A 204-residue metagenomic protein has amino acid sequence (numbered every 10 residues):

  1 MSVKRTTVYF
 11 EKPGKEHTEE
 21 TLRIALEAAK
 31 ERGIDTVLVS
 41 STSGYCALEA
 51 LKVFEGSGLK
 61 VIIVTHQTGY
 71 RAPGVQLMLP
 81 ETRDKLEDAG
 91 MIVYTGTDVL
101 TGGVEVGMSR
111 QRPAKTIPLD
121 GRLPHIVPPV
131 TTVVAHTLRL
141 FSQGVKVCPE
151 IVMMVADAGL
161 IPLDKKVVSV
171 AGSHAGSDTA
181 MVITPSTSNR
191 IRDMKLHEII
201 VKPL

Functional and structural regions predicted by a protein language model:
M1-E27, E31: Glycine-rich phosphate-binding "P-loop"
V3-T7, L59-P128: Long, charge-dense
F10, G14, T36-S40, L140 (+2 more regions): Glycine- and other small-residue-rich loops at beta-strand/loop junctions that grip anionic moieties
T18, L38-S41, I63, V93-T97 (+3 more regions): General beta-strand structural signal in soluble alpha/beta enzymes
R23, E27-L79: N-terminal active-site beta-alpha-beta segment that forms phosphate/nucleotide-binding and substrate-recognition loops
S43-E49, V145-M154, L163, S177-T179: Short glycine/serine/threonine-rich phosphate/pyrophosphate-binding segments that cradle anionic phosphate groups
G103-I151, D157-L160: An acidic, phosphate/nucleotide-engaging active-site surface
V134, K165-L204: Glycine-rich, aromatic-bearing surface loops/beta-hairpins
